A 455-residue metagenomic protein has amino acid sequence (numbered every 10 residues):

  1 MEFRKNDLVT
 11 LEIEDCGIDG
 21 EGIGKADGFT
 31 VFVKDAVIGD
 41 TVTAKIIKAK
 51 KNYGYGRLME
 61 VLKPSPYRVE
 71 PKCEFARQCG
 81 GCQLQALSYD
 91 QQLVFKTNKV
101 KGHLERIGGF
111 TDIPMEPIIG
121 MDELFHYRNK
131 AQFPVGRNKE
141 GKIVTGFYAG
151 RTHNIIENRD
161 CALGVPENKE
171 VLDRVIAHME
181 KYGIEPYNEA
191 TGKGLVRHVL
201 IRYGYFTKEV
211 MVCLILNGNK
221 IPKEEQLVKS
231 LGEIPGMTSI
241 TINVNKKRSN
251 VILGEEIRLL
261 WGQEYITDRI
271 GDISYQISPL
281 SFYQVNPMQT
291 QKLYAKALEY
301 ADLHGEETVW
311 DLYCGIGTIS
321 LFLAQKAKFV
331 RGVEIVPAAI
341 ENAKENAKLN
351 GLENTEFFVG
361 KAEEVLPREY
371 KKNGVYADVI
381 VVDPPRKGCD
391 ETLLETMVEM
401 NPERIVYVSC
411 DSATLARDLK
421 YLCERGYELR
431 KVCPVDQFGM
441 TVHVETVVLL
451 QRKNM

Functional and structural regions predicted by a protein language model:
M1-F75, E356-F357, E364: Terminal RNA-binding accessory module
E2-T10, I18, K223-I234, T238-M455: Rossmann-like S-adenosyl-L-methionine
G22-D27, G146-A149, C213-I215, A343: Short, acidic/hydrophobic/Gly-rich beta-strand patch recurrent on exposed beta strands that often constitutes part
K45-A49, P134-N138, R202-F206, K453: Short beta-strand micro-motifs enriched in acidic
M59-P71, R77-P186, F206: Extended interfacial segments that mediate partner engagement and assembly in macromolecular machines
E116-L124, E189-A190, R197-H198, R202 (+1 more regions): Short, solvent-exposed loop/turn elements at beta->coil junctions and helix N-caps that rim active or binding pockets
I155-R197, G218-V244: Internal alpha/beta scaffold segment
I201, K208-N217, S274-S278, V379: Short, aliphatic-rich beta-strand segments
